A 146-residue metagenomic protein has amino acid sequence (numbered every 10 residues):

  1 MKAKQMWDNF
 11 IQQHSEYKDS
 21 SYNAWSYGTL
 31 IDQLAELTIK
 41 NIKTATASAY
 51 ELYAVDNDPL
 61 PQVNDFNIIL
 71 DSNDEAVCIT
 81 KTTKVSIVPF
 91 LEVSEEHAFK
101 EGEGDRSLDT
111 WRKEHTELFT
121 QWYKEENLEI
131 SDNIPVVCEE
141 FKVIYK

Functional and structural regions predicted by a protein language model:
M1-I79, V88-K146: Mixed-charge, low-complexity intrinsically disordered regions
V85: Phosphoinositide-dependent membrane-docking surfaces
